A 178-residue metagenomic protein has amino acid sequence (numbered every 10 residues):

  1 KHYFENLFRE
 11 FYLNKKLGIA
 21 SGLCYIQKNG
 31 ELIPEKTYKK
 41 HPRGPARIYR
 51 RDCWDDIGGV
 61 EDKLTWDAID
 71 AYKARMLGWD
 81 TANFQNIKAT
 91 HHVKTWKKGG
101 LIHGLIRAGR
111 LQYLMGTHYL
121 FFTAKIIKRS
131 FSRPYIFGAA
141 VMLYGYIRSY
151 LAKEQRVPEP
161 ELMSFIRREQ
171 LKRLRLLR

Functional and structural regions predicted by a protein language model:
K1-I33: Conserved donor NDP-sugar-binding/catalytic core segment of glycosyltransferases
I33-T37, A108-L111: Short, P/G- and charge-enriched loop/turn segments at secondary-structure junctions
E35-K36, W96-L101, L105: Short low-complexity, flexible loop/linker segments enriched in glycine and/or proline with clustered acidic
R43-G58: Conserved nucleotide-sugar donor-binding and metal-coordinating catalytic region shared by glycosyltransferases
Y49, F84, M115: A conserved hydrophobic position in a structured secondary element of the catalytic/binding core that shapes
C53-D56, K63-H91: A short, conserved alpha-helix in the catalytic core of glycosyltransferases
G104-R178: Non-catalytic, C-terminal membrane-associated alpha-helical segments of glycosyltransferases
